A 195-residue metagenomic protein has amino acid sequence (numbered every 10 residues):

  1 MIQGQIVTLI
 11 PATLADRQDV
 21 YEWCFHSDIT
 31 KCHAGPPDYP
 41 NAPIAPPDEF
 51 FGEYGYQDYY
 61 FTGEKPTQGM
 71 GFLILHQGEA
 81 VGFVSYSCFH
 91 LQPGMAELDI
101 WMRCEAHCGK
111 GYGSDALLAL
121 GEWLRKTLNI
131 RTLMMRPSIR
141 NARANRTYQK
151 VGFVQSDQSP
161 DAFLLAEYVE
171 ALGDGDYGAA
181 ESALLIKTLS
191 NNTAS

Functional and structural regions predicted by a protein language model:
M1, A166-S195: Terminal substrate-recognition subdomain of acyl/acetyltransferases
M1-F50, N191-S195: A short, well-structured alpha-helix characteristic of acyl/acetyltransferase catalytic modules
P40-H107, T188-S190: Acetyl-CoA-dependent GNAT
C104-A106, K110, I139-R140: Active-site acidic-Proline motif in GNAT/NAT acetyltransferases
G109-W123, R146-K150: Conserved acetyl-CoA-binding loop-helix of GNAT-fold acetyltransferases
K126-R136: Conserved GNAT acetyl-CoA-binding A-motif
M135-N145, D161-A166: Conserved beta-strand-loop-alpha-helix junction that forms the acyl-donor binding cleft
Q149-S159: Conserved acetyl-CoA-binding loop of GNAT-fold acetyltransferases
